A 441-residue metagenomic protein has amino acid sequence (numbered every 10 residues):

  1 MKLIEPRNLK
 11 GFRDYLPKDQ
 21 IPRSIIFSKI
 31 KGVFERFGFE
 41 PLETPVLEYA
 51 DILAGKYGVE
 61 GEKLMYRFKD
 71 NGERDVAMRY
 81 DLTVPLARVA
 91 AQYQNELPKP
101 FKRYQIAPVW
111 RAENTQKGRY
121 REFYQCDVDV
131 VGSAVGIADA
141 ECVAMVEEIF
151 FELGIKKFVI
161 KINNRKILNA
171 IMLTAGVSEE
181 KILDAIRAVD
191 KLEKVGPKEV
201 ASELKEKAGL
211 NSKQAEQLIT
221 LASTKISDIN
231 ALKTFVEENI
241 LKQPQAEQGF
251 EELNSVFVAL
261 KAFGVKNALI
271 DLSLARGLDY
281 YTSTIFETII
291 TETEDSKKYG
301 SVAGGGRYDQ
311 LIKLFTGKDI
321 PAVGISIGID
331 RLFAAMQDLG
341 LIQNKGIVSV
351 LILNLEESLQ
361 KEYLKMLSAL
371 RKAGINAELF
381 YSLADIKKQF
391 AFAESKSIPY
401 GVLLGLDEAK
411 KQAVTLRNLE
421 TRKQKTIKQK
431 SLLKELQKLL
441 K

Functional and structural regions predicted by a protein language model:
M1-Q20, S178: Auxiliary tRNA-acceptor-end handling modules of aminoacyl-tRNA synthetases
P22-F37, E48-Y49, G72, T83-Q94 (+2 more regions): Positively charged, Gly/Ser-enriched RNA/tRNA-binding surfaces
L42, V46-V76: Polyanion/phosphate-binding surface patch
K63-G72, V177-K198: Acidic, His- and aromatic-enriched active-site or binding-groove loops in soluble protein domains that engage sugars
Y120-C126, I162-A170: Short, conserved phosphate-binding/catalytic loop or strand-edge motifs used in phosphoryl-/nucleotidyl-transfer
M145-E152, K166-T174: Hydrophobic mid-domain F-helix/FG-region of cytochrome P450s
